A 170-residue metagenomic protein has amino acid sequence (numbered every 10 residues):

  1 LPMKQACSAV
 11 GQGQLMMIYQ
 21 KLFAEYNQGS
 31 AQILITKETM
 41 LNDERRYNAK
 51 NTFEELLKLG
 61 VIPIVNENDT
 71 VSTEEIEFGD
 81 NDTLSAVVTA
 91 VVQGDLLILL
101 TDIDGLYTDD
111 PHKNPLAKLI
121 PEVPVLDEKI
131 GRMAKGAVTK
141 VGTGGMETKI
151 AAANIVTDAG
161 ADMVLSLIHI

Functional and structural regions predicted by a protein language model:
P2-S72: Ligand-binding beta-strand-loop-alpha-helix segment within the catalytic cores of soluble metabolic enzymes
A9-V10, I18-E25, V87-D95, I155-G160: Alpha-helix C-terminal capping segments
M40-Y47, I76-L84, V88-A90, G144: Active-site glycine- and acidic-residue-rich loops that bind and position anionic ligands or nucleotide-like cofactors
T52-T83, P121-T148: Catalytic-site beta-strand/loop segments enriched in glycine and acidic/polar residues
V87-G136: Phosphate/pyrophosphate-binding betaalpha-module
M146-L165: A conserved active-site cap/scaffold subdomain adjacent to cofactor or substrate pockets
I168-I170: Conserved small/polar residues in nucleotide/adenosyl-binding loops
